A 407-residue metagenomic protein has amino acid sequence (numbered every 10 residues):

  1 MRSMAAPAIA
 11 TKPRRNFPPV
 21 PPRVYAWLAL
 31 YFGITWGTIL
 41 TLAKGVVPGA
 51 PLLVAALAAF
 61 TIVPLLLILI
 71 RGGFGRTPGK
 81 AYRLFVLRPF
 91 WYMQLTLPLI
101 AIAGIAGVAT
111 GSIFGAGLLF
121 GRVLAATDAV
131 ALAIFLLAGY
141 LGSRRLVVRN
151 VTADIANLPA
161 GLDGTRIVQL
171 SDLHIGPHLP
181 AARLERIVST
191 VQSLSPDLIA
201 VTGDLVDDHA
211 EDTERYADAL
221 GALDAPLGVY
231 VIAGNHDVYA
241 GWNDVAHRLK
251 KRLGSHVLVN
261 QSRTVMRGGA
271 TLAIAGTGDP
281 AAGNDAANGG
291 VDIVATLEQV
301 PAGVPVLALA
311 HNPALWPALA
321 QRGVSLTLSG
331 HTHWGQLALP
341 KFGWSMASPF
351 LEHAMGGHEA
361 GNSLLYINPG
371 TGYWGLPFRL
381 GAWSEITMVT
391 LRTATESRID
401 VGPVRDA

Functional and structural regions predicted by a protein language model:
M1-R144, R405: Non-catalytic terminal accessory segments
T61-L67, R122-L124, Y140-V148, S171-L179 (+2 more regions): Short, mixed-charge, low-aromatic patches
L84-R88, G115, A153, V168 (+2 more regions): Short amphipathic alpha-helical coupling elements at transmembrane boundaries
G117-D163, I167-Q169, P177-P180: Canonical alpha-helical transmembrane segment with a positive-inside/aromatic-interface signature
L158-A407: Soluble catalytic domains of enzymes that build or remodel membrane lipids, polysaccharides, and related
